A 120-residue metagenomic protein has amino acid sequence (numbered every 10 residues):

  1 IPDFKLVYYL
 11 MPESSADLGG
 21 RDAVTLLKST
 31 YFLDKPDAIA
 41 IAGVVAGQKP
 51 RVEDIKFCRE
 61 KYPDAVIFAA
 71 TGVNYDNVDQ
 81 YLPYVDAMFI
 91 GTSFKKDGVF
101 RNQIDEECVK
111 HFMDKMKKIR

Functional and structural regions predicted by a protein language model:
I1, G43-Y62, Y75-D79, D97-F112: Active-site-adjacent beta->alpha loops and helix N-cap segments on the catalytic face of soluble alpha/beta enzymes
I1, I119-R120: Alpha-helix termini
I1-D37: Conserved anion-binding
S15-G19, V44-A46, V66-I67: Short, flexible loop segments at the rims of nucleotide/cofactor-binding pockets, characterized by
T25-K28, C58-P63, I67, G72-I90: Catalytic cores of alpha/beta
L33, F57-K61, Y84, H111 (+1 more regions): Alpha-helical structural signal in soluble globular domains
D34-A46, T71-G72, Y84-E106: Glycine-rich phosphate-binding active-site loops on the catalytic face of alpha/beta enzymes
